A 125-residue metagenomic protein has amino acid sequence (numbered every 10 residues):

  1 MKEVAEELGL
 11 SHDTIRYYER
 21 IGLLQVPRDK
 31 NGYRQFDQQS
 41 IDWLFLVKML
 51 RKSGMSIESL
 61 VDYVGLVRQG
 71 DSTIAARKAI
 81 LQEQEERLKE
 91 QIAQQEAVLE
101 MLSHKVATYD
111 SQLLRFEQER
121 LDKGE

Functional and structural regions predicted by a protein language model:
M1-D62: Basic helix-turn-helix/winged-helix DNA-binding cores and closely related short helical interaction motifs
I21-G22, V67, Y109: The DNA-recognition helices of helix-turn-helix-type DNA-binding domains
Q39-S40, G70-S72: Short secondary-structure transition/capping segments
V47-K48, V64-G65, E85-K89: Amphipathic alpha-helical segments within well-ordered protein domains
L60-D71: Short, charged, low-complexity amphipathic alpha-helix
S72-E125: C-terminal regulatory/oligomerization modules of transcriptional regulators
